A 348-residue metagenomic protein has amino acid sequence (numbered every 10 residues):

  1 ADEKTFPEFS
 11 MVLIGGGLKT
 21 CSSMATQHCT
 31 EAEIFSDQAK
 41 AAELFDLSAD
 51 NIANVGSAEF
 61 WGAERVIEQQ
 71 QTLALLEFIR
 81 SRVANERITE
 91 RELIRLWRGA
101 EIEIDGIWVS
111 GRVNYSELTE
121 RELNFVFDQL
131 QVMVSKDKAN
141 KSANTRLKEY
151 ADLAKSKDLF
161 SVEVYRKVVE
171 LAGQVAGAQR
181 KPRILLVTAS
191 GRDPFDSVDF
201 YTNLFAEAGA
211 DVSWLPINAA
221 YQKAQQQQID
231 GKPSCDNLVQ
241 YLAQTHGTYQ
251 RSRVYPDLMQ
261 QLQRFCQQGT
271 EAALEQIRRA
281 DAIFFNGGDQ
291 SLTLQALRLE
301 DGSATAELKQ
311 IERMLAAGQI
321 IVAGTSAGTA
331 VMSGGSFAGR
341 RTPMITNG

Functional and structural regions predicted by a protein language model:
D2-E8, L13-A32, P256-D257, Q263 (+3 more regions): Active-site-adjacent pocket-lining segments in enzyme domains
D2-P182, L186-V187, G191-F200, L204-G209 (+4 more regions): C-terminal and late-domain segments of enzyme folds
A39-A42, V212-L215, I311-M314: Short, surface-exposed, polar/charged, turn-prone segments marking secondary-structure boundaries
L75, I79, L93, V126 (+10 more regions): Generic structural signal of hydrophobic/aromatic residues within well-ordered alpha-helices of folded domains
F200-D281: Substrate-binding cleft of extracellular glycoside hydrolase catalytic domains
A224-K232, V322-M332: Noncatalytic linker/hinge segments flanking ATPase motor cores
